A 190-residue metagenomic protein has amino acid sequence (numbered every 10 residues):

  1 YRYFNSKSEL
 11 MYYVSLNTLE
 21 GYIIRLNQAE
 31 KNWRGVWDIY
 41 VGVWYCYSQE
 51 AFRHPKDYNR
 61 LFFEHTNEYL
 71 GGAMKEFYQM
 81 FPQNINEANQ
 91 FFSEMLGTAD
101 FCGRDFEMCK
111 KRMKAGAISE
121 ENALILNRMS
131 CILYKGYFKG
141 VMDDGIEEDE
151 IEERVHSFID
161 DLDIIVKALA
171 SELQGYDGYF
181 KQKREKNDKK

Functional and structural regions predicted by a protein language model:
Y3-E30, V41: An amphipathic alpha-helix adjacent to DNA-recognition modules
Y13, V43-C46, R60-N67, M129 (+1 more regions): Short acidic/histidine-centered micro-motifs embedded in hydrophobic/aromatic stretches that mark compact functional
W37-F63, H156-K167: Amphipathic alpha-helical segments that line or abut small-molecule/effector binding pockets and mediate allosteric
E50, H54, M108, Y137: Short alpha-helical functional segments enriched in proximate histidine and acidic residues
E68-A115, H156-I159, D163: Amphipathic alpha-helical packing segments from all-alpha helical-bundle domains
K110-D161, L173-F180: Hydrophobic/aromatic-rich alpha-helical bundle segments in the mid-to-C-terminal region
V166-K190: C-terminal regulatory/effector modules of DNA-binding transcriptional regulators
